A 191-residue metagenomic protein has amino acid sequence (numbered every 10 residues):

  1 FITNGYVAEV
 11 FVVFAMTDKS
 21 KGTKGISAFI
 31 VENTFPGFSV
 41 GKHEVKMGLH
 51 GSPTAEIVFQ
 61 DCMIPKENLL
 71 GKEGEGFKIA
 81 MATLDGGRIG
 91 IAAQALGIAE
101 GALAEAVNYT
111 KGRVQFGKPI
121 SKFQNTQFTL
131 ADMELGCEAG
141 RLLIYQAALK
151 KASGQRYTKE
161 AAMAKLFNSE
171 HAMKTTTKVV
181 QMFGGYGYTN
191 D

Functional and structural regions predicted by a protein language model:
F1-N4, L49, D85-G87: Glycine-rich phosphate/pyrophosphate-binding beta-alpha loops
F1-V40: A short core secondary-structure module
F1-Y6, M16-D18, L69, V180-Y188: Active-site beta-strand/loop segments that form the cofactor-binding cradle of oxidoreductase flavoproteins
I2, K66-E67, I89-I91: Conserved, well-structured ligand/cofactor-binding cores
G5, T23, G51-S52, R156 (+1 more regions): A generic fold-level signal
G25, V40-K42, P65-E73: Short, charged, solvent-exposed linker or helix-capping segments at domain edges/interfaces that act as flexible hinges
T34-P65: Flexible, small-/acidic-enriched active-site or ligand-binding loops
E56-V58, C62, K72-D191: Alpha-helical interface subdomain recognition
